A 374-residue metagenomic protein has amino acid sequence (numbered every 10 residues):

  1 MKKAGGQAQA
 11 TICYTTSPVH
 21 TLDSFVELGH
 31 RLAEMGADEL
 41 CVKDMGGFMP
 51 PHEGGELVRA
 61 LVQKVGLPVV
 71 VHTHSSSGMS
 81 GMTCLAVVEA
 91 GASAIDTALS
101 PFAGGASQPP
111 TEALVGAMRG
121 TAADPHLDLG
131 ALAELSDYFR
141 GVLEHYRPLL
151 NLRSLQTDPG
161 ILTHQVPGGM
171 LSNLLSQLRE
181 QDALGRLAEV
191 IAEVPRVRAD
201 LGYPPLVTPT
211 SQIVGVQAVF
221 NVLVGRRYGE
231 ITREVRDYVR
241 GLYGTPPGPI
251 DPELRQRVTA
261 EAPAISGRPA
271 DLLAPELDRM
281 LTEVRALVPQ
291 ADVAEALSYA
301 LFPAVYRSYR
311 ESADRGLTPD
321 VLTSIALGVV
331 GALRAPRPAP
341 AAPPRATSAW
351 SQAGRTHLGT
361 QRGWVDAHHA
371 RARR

Functional and structural regions predicted by a protein language model:
M1-V69, L85-A92: Alpha/beta enzyme core
L22, V70-H72, R355, G359: Intrinsically disordered, low-complexity regions enriched for glutamine and histidine
M45-G229: Catalytic alpha/beta core domains of metabolic enzymes, predominantly
Q156-G160, G169-R374: Terminal or standalone catalytic/regulatory effector modules within metabolic enzymes and repeat proteins
